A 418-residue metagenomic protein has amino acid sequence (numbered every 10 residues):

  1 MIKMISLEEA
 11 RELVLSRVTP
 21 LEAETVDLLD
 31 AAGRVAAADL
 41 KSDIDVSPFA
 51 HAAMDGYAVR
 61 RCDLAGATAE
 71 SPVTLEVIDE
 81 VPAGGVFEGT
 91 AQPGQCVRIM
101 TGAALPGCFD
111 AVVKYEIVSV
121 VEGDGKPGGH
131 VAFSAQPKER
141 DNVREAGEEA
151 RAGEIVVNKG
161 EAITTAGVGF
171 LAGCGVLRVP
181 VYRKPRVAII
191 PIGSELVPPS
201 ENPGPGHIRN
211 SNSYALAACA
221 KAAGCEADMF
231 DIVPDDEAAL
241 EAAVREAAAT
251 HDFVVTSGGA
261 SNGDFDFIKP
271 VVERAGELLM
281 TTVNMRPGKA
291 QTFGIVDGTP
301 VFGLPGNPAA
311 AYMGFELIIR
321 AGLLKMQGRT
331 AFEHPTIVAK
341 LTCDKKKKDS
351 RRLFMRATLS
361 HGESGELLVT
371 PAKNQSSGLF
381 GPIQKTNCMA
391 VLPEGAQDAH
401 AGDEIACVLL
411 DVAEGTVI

Functional and structural regions predicted by a protein language model:
M1-A69, R98, R329-R356: Short, low-complexity N-terminal leaders and the immediately following helix N-cap/first helix
I2, L7, A58-M229, P234 (+3 more regions): Short, glycine/charged-enriched hinge/interface segments at domain edges or termini
K3, L7-R11, E24, L28 (+17 more regions): Generic structural signal for well-ordered, non-membrane alpha-helical segments in soluble metabolic enzymes
K3-E8, L177-L304, P308-G314: Helix-rich terminal scaffold detector
R11, L15, D55, Y115-E116 (+14 more regions): Predominant activation on well-ordered alpha-helical scaffold segments within soluble catalytic domains
E24-L29, G33, A37-A38, G84 (+3 more regions): Flexible glycine/proline-rich
A50-A52, A67-E70, E88-Q92, L105-G107 (+14 more regions): Solvent-exposed alpha-helices and their adjacent loops that cap or buttress functional pockets in soluble metabolic
